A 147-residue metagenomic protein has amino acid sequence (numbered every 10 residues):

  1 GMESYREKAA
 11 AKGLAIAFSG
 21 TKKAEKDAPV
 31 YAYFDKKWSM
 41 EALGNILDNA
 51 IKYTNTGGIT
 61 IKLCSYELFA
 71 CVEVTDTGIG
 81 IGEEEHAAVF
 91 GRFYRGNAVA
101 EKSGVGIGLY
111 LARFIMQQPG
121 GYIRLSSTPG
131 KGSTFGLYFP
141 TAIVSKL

Functional and structural regions predicted by a protein language model:
E7, I79-G80: Glycine-rich G1-box
D27-F34: Conserved micro-motifs of the catalytic ATP-binding
A50-I51: Short helix-loop "hinge" at the ATP-lid/N-box region of the Bergerat-fold HATPase_c
G58-L68: Short beta-strand/loop element within the Bergerat-fold HATPase_c
I81-F93: Short conserved segment of the HATPase_c
G108-A112: Short alpha-helical Gxxx[C/S/T] motif in the catalytic ATP-binding
G120-G121: Conserved glycine-rich
